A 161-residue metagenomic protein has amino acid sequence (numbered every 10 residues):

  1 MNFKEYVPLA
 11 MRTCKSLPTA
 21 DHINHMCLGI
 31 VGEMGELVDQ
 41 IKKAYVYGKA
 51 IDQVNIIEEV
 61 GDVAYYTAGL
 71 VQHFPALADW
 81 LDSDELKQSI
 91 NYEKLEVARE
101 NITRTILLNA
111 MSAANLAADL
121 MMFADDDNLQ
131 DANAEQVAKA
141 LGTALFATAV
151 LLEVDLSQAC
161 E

Functional and structural regions predicted by a protein language model:
M1-E161: Flexible "arm" and connector segments at domain edges
